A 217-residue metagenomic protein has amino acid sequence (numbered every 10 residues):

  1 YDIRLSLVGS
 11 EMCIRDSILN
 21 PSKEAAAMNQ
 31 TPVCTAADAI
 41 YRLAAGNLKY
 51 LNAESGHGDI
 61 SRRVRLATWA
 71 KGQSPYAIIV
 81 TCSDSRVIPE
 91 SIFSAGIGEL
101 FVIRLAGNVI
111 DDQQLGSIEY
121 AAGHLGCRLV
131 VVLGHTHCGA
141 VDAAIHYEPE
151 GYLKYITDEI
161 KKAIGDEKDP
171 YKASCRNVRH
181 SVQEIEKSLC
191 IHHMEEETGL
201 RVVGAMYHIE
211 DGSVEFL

Functional and structural regions predicted by a protein language model:
Y1-D16: Single conserved hydrophobic/aromatic residue that forms the stacking wall/gate of nucleotide- or nucleobase-binding
L19-G72, G98, G107-C127, G139-L217: Divalent-metal-activated hydrolytic enzyme cores
S74-I78, C82: Glycine/small-residue-rich phosphate/adenosyl-binding loop
T81-R86, A106-V109: Short glycine-enriched loops at secondary-structure junctions
S83-R86, H135-A140: Gly/Ser/Thr-rich loops at beta-strand to alpha-helix junctions that form or flank small-molecule/cofactor-binding
I88-S91, S117-I118: Short, charged beta->alpha transition segments
S94-V102: Short helix-loop-beta junction
V132: Conserved functional hotspot residues or short segments at active or partner-binding sites across diverse domains
